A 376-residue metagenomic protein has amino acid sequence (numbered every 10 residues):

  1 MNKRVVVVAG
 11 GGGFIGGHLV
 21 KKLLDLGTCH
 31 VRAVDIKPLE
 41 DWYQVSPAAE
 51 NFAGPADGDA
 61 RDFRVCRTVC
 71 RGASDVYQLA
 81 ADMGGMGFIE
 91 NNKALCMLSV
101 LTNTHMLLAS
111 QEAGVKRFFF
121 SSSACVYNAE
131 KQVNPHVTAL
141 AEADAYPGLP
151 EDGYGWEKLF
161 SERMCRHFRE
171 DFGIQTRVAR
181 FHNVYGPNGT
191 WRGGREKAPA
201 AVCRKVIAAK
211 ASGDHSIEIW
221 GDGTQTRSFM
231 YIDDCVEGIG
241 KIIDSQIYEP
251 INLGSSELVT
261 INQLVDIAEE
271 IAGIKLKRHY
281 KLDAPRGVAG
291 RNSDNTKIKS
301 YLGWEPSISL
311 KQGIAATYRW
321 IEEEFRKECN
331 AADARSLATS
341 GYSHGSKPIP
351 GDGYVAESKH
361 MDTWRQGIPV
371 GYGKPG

Functional and structural regions predicted by a protein language model:
V6-L26: N-terminal Rossmann NAD(P)H-binding glycine-rich loop of SDR-like oxidoreductase domains
L26, A208-G376: C-terminal substrate-binding subdomain of Rossmann-fold SDR/epimerase-dehydratase oxidoreductases
T28-P38: Conserved glycine-rich Rossmann-like NAD(P)H-binding loop of the short-chain dehydrogenase/reductase
A53-S99, E112, A129: NAD(P)H-binding glycine-rich loop region in Rossmannoid oxidoreductase-like domains and their noncatalytic homologs
C96-V100, P150-E162, R192-A200, S228-F229 (+1 more regions): Short-chain dehydrogenase/reductase
T104-D152, R177: Conserved Rossmann-fold NAD(P)-dependent oxidoreductase catalytic core, especially the SDR/UDP-sugar
V126-N128, D152-G153, R177-P199, T226: Flexible, glycine-rich beta-alpha linker
L149-H182, A201-A211: Active-site Tyr-X1-5-Lys
